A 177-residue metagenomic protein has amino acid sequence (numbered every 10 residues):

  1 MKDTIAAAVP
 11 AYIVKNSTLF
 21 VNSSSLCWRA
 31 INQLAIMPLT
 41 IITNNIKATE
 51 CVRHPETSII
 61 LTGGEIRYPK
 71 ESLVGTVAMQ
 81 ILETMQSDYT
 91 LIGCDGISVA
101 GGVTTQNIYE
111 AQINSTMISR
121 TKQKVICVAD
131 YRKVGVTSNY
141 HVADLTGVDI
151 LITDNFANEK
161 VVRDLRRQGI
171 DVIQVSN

Functional and structural regions predicted by a protein language model:
M1-Q80, M85-Q86: N-terminal active-site beta-alpha-beta segment that forms phosphate/nucleotide-binding and substrate-recognition loops
K47-N177: Conserved phosphate- and dinucleotide-binding cores of soluble alpha/beta proteins, encompassing both enzyme active
